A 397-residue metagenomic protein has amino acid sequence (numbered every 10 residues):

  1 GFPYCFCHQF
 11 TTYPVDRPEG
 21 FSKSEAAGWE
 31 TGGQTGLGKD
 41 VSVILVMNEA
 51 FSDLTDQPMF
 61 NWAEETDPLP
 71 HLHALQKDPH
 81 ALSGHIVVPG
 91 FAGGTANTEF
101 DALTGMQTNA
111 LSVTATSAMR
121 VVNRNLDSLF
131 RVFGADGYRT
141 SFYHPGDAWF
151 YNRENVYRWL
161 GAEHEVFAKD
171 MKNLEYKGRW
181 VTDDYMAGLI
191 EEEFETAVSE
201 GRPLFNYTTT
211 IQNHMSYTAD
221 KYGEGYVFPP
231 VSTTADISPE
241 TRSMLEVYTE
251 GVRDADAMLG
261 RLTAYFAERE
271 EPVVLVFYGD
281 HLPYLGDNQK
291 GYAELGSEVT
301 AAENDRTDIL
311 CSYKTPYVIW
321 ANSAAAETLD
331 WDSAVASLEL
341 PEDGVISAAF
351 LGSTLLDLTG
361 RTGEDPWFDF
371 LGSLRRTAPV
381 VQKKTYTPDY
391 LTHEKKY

Functional and structural regions predicted by a protein language model:
G1-L45: Membrane-interface segments at or immediately adjacent to transmembrane helices that form the boundary between
E25-K39, L45-N48, D53-Y397: Solvent-exposed soluble domains appended to multi-pass membrane proteins
